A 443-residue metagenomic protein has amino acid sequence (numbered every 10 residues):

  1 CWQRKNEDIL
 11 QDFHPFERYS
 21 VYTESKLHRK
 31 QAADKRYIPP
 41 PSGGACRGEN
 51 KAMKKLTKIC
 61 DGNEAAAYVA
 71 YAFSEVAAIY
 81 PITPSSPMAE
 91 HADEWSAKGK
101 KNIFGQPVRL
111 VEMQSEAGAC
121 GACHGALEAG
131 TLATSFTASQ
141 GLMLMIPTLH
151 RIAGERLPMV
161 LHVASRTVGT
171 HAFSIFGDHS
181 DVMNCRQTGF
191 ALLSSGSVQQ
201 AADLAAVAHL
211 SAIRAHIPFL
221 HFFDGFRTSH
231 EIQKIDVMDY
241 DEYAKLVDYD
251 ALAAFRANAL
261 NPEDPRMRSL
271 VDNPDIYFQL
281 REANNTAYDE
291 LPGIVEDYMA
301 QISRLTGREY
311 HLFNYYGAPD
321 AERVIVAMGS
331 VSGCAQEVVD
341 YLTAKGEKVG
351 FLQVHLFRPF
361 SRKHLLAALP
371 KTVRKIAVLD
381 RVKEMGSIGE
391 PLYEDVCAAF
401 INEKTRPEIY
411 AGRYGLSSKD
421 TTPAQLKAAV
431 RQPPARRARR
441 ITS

Functional and structural regions predicted by a protein language model:
A52-N184, G189, A206, S443: Thiamine diphosphate
D61-A65, A300-R323, Q336: Glycine-/acidic-rich phosphate or pyrophosphate-binding loops and their flanking alpha/beta elements
M88-D93, A122-G125, M145-L149, T170-F176 (+6 more regions): Short acidic, glycine/serine/threonine-rich loops at helix termini
F104-V108, F219-N314: Conformationally flexible catalytic loops at phosphate/diphosphate-handling active centers
I175-G225, Y249, T405-K419: Conserved thiamine diphosphate
Y315, P319-E347, F360-A367: Redox- and metal-dependent alpha/beta enzyme cores, enriched for Fe-S-associated oxidoreductases and cofactor-handling
K375, L379-S443: Peripheral docking tails and interdomain loops at the edges of cofactor- or intermediate-handling domains
